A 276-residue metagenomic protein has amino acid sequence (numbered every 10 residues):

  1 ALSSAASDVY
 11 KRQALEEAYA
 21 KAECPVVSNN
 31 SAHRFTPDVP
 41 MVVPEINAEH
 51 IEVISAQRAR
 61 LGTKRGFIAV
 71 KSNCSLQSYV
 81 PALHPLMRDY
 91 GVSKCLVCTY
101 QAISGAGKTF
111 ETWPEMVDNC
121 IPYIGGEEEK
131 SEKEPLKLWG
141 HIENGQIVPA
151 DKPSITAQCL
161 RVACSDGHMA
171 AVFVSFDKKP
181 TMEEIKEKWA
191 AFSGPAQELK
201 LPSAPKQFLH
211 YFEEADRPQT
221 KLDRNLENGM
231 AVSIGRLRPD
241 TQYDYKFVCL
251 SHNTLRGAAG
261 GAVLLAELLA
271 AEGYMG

Functional and structural regions predicted by a protein language model:
A1-A6, Y10: Single conserved hydrophobic/aromatic residue that forms the stacking wall/gate of nucleotide- or nucleobase-binding
K11-Q13, Y79, M182: Short, well-ordered alpha-helical microsegments
A14-T63: Rossmann-fold NAD(P)-binding glycine/threonine-rich loop
D38-V39, G107-T112, G261: Short acidic, glycine/serine/threonine-rich loops at helix termini
G62-V117: Rossmann-like dinucleotide-binding core of oxidoreductases
P85-K94, H141, G145, A271-E272: Secondary-structure boundary elements
K94-T99, I103-K246: C-terminal substrate-binding/catalytic lobe of Rossmann-fold NAD(P)-dependent oxidoreductases
L226-G276: NAD(P)-dependent Rossmann-like dehydrogenase/reductase catalytic/cofactor-binding core
